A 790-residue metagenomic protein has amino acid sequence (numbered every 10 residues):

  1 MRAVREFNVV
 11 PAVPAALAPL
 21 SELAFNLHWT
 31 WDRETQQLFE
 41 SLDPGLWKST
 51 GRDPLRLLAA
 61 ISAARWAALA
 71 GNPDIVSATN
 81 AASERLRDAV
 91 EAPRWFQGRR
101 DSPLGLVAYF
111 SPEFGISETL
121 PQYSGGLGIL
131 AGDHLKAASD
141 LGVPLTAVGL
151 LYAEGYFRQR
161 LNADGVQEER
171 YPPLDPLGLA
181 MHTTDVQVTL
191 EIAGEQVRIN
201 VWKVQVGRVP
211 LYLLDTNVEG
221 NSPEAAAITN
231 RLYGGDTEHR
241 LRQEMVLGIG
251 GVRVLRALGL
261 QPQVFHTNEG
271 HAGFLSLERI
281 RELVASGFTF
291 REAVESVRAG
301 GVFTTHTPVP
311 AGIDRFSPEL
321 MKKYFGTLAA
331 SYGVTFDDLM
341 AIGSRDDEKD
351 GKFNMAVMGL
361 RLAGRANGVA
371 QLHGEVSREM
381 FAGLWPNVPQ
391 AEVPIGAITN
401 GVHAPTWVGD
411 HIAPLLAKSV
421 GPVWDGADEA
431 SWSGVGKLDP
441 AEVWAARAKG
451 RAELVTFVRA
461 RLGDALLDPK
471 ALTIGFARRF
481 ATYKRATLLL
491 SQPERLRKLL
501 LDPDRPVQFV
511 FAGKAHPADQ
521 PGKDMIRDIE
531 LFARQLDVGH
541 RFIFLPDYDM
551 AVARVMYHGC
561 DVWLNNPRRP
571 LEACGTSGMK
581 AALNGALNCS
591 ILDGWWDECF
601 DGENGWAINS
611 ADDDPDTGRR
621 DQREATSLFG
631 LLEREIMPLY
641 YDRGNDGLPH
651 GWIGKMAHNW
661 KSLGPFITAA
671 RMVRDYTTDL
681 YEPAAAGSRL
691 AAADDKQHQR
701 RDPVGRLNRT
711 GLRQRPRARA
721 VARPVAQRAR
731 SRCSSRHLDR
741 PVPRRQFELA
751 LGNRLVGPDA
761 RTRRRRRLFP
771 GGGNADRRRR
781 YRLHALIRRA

Functional and structural regions predicted by a protein language model:
M1-A790: Catalytic cores of carbohydrate-active enzymes across secretory and cytosolic contexts
